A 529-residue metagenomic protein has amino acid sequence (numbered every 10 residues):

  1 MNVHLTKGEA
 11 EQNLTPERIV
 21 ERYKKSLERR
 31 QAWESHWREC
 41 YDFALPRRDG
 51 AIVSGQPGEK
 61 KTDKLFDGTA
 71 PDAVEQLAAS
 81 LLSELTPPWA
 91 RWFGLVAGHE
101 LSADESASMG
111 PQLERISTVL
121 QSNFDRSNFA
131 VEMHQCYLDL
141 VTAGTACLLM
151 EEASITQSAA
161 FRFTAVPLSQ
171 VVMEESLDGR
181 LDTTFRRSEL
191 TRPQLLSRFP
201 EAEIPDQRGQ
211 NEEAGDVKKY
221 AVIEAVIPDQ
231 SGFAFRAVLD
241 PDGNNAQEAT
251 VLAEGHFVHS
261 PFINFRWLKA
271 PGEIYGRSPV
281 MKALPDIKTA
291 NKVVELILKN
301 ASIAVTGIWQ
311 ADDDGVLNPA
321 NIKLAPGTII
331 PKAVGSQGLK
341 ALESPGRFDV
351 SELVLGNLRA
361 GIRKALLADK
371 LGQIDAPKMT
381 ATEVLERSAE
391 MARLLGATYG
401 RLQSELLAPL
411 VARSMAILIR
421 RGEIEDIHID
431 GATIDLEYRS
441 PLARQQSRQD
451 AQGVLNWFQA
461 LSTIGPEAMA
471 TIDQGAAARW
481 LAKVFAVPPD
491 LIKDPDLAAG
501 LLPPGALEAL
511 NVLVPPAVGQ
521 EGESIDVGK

Functional and structural regions predicted by a protein language model:
M1-E59, T306-K529: C-terminal anchoring/interaction modules
M1-N211: Extended, helix-rich architectural segments
A10, E152-K323: Structured, contiguous alpha/beta core segments that scaffold functional sites
A73-L85, L120, E132-V141, V280-N300 (+3 more regions): Short, Φ-rich (hydrophobic/aromatic) sequence segments
S108, Q112, I116, F129-E132 (+5 more regions): Short amphipathic alpha-helical segments
D125, K292-E295, K299, K364-L367: Short, intrinsically disordered, mixed-charge
